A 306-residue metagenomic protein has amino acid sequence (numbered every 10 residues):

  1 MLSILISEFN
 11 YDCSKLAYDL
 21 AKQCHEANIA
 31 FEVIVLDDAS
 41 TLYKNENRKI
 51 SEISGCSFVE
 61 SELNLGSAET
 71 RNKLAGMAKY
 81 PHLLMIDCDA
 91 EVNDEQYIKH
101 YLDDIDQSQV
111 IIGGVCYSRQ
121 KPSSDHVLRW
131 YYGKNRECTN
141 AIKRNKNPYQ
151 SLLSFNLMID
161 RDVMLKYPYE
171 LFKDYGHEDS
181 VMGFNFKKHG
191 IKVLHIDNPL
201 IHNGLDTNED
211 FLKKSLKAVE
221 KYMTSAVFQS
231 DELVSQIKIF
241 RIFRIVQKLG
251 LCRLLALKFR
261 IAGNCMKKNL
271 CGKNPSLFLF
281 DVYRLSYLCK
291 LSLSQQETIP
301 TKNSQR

Functional and structural regions predicted by a protein language model:
M1-K22: N-proximal low-complexity "stem/linker" segments adjacent to membrane-targeting elements
L20-E60: Acidic donor-binding segment of Leloir-type glycosyltransferases
S61-A78: Glycine-rich, basic loop-to-helix element that forms the pyrophosphate-binding segment of sugar-nucleotide handling
L83: Short aromatic/hydrophobic "clamp" motif used to bind/position activated sugar donors
E91, E95-V127: Conserved donor NDP-sugar-binding/catalytic core segment of glycosyltransferases
G114, R129-Y149: Short, flexible, basic/aromatic active-site loop/helix in glycosyltransferases
Y175-M182: Acidic donor-binding loop at a coil-to-helix junction in glycosyltransferase catalytic cores that engages
K217-E220, Q236-R306: Non-catalytic, C-terminal membrane-associated alpha-helical segments of glycosyltransferases
